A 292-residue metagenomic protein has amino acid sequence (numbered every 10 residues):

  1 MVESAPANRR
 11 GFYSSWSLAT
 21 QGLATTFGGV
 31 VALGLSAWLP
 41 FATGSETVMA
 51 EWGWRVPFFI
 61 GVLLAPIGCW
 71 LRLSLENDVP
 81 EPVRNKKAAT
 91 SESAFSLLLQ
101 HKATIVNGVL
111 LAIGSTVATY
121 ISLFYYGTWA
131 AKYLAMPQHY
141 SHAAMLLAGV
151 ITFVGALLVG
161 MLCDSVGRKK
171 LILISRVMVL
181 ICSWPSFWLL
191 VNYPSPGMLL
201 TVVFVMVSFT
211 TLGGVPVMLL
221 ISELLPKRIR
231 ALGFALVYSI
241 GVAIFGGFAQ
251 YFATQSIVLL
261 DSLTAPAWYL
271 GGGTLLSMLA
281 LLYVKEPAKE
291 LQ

Functional and structural regions predicted by a protein language model:
G11-S36, V237-A249: Glycine-rich segments within core transmembrane alpha-helices of 12-TM secondary carriers
A37-F59, A253-G272: A membrane-interface helix-boundary motif in multi-pass transporters
G68-L75, G271-Q292: Multi-pass alpha-helical transporter architecture, strongest for 12-TM Major Facilitator/SLC carriers used
K102-T152, F245-Q250: Extracytoplasmic gate region of multi-pass secondary transporters
A156-R168: Helix-to-loop junctions at the C-terminal end of transmembrane segments in multipass secondary transporters
S165-V177: Cytoplasmic membrane-interface "Motif A"-like loop-to-helix N-cap segments of 12-TM Major Facilitator Superfamily
M178-Y193: C-terminal ends and interior cores of transmembrane alpha-helices in multi-pass membrane transporters/permeases
K227-L259: A late C-terminal transmembrane helix in Major Facilitator Superfamily
